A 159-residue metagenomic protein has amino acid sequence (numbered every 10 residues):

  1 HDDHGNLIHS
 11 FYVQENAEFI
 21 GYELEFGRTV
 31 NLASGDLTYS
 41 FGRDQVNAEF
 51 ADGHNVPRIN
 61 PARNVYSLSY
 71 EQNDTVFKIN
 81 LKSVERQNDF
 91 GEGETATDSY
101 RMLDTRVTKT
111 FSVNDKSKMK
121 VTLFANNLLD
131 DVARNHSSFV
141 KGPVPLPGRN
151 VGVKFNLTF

Functional and structural regions predicted by a protein language model:
H1-Q14, K82-E92, N126, D130-V144: Surface-exposed extracellular loop regions of Gram-negative outer-membrane beta-barrel proteins, predominantly
D2-Q87: Gram-negative outer-membrane beta-barrel transporters
F19, I59-V65, Y100-D104, L146-G152: Transmembrane beta-barrel architecture of outer membranes
Y22-R28, Y66-Y70, T105-K109, L123 (+1 more regions): Residues on the lipid-exposed face of transmembrane beta-strands in outer-membrane beta-barrel proteins
N31-E49, R106-L129: Long, low-complexity, intrinsically disordered polar/charged segments
A51-R58, E92-G93, T97, P145: Solvent-exposed loop/turn segments connecting transmembrane beta-strands in outer-membrane beta-barrel proteins
A96-M102, F159: Outer-membrane beta-barrel transmembrane domain signature
K109-F159: C-terminal beta-signal and adjacent terminal beta-strands/loops of Gram-negative outer-membrane beta-barrel proteins
